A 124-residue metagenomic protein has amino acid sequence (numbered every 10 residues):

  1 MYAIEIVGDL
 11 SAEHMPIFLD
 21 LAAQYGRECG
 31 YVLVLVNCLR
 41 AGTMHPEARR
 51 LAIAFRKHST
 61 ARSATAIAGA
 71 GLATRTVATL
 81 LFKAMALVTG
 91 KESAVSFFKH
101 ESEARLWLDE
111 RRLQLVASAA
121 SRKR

Functional and structural regions predicted by a protein language model:
M1-R124: Amphipathic, Lys/Arg-enriched alpha-helical "gate/interface" segment within cytosolic domains that mediates
